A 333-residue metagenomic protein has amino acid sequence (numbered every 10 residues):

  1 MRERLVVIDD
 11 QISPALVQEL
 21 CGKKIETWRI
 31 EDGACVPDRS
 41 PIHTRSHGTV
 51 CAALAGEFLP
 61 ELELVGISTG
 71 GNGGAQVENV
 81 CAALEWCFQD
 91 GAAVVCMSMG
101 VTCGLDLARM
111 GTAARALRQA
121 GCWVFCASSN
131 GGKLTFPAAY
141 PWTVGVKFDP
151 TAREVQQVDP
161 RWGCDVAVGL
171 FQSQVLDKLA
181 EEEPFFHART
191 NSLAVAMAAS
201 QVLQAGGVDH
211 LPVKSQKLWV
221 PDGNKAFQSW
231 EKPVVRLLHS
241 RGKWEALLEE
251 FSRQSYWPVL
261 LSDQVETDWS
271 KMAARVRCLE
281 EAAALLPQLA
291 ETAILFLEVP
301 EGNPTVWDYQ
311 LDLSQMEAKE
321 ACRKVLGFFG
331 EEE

Functional and structural regions predicted by a protein language model:
M1-L54, F58, L62, E181: Active-site core segment of subtilase-fold serine proteases
D9, P14, Q18, T135-L203: Extracellular S/T/G-rich loop segment that most often corresponds to the catalytic His/Ser-adjacent loop
P37-T102: Subtilisin-like peptidase catalytic core
V65, W123-F125: Structural detector of well-ordered beta-strand residues that form the stable sheet scaffold of enzyme domains
Q76-C96, L107-A120, G132-G145, A152-V166: Mature extracellular/periplasmic domains of secretome proteins
E183-S192, A196, S200-V234: Extreme N-terminal, non-catalytic leader segments that precede Walker-type/kinase nucleotide-binding cores
F227-D263: Walker A (P-loop) phosphate-binding motif
E250-L326: ATP-dependent carboxylate-amine ligase catalytic core
